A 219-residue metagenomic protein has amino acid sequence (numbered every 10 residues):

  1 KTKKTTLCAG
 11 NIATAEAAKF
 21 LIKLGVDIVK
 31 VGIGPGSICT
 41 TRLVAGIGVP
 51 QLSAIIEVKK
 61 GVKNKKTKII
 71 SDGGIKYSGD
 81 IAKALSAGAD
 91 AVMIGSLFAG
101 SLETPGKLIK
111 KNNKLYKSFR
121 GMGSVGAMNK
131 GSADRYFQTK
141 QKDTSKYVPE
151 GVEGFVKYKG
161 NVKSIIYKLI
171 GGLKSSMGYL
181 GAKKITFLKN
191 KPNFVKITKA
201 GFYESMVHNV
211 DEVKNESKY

Functional and structural regions predicted by a protein language model:
K1-K4, T14-E16: Phosphate-binding glycine-rich loops and their immediate beta-loop-alpha structural context
T2-K3, C8, L24, G46-S71 (+1 more regions): Alpha/beta catalytic cores of nucleotide-metabolism and tRNA/nucleoside-modifying enzymes
I12-A17, K76-S78: Short acidic loop-to-helix transition motifs that present clustered carboxylates
A13-T14, P35, S96-S101: Glycine-rich beta-alpha junction loops
A15-D27: Short amphipathic alpha-helices and their capping/turn segments at secondary-structure boundaries
V26-P35, I94-G95: Non-cysteine beta-strand/loop elements that form the S-adenosyl-L-methionine
P35-L43: Gly-rich Lys/Arg/Thr-decorated short loops/hinges at beta-loop-alpha junctions or inter-strand turns that position
